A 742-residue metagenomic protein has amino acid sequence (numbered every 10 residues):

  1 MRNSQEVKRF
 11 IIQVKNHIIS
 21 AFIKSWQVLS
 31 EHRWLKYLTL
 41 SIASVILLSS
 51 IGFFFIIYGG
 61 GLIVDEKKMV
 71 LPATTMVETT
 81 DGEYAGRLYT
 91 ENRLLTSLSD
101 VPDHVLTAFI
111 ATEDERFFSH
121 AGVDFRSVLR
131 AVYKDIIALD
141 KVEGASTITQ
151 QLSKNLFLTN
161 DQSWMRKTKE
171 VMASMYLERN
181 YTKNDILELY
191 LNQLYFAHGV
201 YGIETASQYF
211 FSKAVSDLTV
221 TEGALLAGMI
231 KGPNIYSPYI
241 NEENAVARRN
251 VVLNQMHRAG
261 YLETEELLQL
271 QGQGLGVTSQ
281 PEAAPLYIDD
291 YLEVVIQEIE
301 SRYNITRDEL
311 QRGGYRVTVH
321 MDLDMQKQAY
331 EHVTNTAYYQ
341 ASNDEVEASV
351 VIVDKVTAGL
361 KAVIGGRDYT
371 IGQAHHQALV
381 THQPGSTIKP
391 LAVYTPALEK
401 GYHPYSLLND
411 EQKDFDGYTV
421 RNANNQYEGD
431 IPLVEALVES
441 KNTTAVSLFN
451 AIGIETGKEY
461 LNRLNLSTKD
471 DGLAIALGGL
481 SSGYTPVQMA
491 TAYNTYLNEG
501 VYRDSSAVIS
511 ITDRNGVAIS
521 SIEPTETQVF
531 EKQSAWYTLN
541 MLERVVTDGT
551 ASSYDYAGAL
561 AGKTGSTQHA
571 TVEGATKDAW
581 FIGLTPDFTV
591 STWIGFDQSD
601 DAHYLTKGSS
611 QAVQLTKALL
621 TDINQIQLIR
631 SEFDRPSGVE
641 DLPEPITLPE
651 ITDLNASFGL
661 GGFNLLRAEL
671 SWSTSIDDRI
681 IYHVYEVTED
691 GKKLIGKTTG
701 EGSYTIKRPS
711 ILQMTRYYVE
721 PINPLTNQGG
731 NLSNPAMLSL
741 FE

Functional and structural regions predicted by a protein language model:
M1-R2, H17-K24, S30, N254 (+3 more regions): Soluble, non-transmembrane domains of envelope/secretory-pathway proteins that act on or interact with carbohydrate
R2-T334, Y338, L360, T674 (+1 more regions): Juxtamembrane regions of bacterial inner-membrane/periplasmic proteins, predominantly the peptidoglycan biogenesis
L94-S99, D344-E347, I371-L391, P404-L407 (+1 more regions): Short active-site loop at a secondary-structure junction that contains or immediately precedes the catalytic residue(s)
A108-I110, M256, A329, A358 (+6 more regions): Active-site SXXK
F118-S127, I203, E263-E265, I371 (+3 more regions): Short, well-structured active-site flanking segments
I137-D161, Y402-G457, G472, Y502 (+1 more regions): Conserved catalytic neighborhood of penicillin-recognizing serine enzymes
V319, L323-Y339, V363, T370-A374 (+4 more regions): A penicillin-recognizing enzyme superfamily signal
T419-R421, G453-T491, G500, D504: Mid-domain, small-residue-enriched loop/turn segments at the edges of structured enzyme/sensor domains
